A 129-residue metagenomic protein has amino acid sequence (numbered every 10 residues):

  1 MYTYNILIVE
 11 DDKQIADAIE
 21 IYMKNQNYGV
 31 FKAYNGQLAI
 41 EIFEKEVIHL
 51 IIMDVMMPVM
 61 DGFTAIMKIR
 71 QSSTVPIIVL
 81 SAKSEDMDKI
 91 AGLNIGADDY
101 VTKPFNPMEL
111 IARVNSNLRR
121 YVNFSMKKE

Functional and structural regions predicted by a protein language model:
M1-S125: N-terminal/domain-start alpha-helical segments
K128-E129: Short acidic-hydrophobic surface loop/beta-edge motif
